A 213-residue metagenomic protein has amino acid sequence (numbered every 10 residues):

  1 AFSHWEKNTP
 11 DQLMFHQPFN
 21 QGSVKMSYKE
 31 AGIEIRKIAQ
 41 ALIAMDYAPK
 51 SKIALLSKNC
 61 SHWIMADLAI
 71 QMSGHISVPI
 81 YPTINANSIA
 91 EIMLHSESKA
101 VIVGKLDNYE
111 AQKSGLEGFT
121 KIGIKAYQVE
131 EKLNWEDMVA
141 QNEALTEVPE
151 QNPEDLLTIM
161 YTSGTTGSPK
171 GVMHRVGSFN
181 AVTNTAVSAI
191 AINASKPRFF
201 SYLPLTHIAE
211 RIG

Functional and structural regions predicted by a protein language model:
A1-M14, I33: A short N-terminal helical cap/helix-turn-helix that marks the beginning of AMP-binding/adenylate-forming
P10-L13, N142-Y161, S168, I192-R198: Conserved pre-ATP/AMP-binding loop-to-beta segment of ANL
M14-C60, I64-L68, N85-A90, E136 (+1 more regions): Conserved AMP-binding/adenylate-forming core of the ANL superfamily
Q21, D107-P153: ANL superfamily adenylate-forming
V24-K29, L157-T183: Conserved AMP-binding A3 loop
G32-K37, P153, V172-I192, Y202 (+1 more regions): Conserved structural elements of the adenylate-forming
K52, K58-A86, L94-A100, P197-R198: A short helix-loop-beta submotif of the ANL/AMP-binding
P82-K113, V182-F200: Conserved ATP-dependent adenylate/AMP-binding module captured primarily in the ANL superfamily
